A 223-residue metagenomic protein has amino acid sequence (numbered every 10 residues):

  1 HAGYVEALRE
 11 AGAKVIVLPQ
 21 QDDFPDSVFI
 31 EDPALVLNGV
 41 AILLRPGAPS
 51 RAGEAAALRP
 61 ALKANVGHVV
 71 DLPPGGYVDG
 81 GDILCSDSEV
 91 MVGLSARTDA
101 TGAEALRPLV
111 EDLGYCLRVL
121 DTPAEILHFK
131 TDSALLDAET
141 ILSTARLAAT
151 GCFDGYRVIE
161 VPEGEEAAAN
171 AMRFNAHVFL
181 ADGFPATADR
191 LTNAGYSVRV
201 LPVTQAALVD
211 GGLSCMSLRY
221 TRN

Functional and structural regions predicted by a protein language model:
H1-N223: The feature marks the mature, well-folded catalytic cores of soluble enzymes
